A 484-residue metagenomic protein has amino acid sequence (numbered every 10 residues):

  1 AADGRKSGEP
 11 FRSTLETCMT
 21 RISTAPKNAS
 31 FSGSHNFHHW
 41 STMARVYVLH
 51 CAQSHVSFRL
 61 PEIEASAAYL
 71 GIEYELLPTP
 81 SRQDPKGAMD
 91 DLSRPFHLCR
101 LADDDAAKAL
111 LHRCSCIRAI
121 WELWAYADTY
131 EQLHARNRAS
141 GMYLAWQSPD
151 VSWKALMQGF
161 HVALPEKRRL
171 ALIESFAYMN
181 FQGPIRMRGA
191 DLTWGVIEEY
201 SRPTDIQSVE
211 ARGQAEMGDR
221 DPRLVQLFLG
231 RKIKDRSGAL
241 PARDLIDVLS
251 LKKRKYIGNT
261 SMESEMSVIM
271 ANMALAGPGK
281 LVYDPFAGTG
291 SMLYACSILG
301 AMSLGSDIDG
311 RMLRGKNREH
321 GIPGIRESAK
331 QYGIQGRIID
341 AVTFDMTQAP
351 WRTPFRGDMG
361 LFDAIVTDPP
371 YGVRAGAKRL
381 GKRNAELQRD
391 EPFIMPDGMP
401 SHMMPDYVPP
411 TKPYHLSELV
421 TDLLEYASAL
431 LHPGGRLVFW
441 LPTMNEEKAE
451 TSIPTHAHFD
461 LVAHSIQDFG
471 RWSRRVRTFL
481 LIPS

Functional and structural regions predicted by a protein language model:
G33, W40-C114, A119, F160-A163 (+2 more regions): Class I S-adenosyl-L-methionine-dependent methyltransferase catalytic core
D150-S152, G279: Phosphate-coordination loops involved in phosphoryl transfer and adenosine-cofactor binding
F160-P184: Short, hydrophobic/π-rich interface segment
